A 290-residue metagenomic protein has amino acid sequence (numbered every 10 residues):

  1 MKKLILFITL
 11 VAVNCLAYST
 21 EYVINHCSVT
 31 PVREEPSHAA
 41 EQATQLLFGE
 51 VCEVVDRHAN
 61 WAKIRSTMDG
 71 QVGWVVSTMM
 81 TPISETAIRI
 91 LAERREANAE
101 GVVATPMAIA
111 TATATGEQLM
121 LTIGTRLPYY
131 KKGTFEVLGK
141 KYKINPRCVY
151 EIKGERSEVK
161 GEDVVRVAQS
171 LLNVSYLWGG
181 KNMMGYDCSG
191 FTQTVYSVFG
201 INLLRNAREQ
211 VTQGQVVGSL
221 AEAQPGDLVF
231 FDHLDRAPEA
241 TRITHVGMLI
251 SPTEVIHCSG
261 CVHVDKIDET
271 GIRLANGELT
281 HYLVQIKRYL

Functional and structural regions predicted by a protein language model:
M1-L4: Positively charged n-region of N-terminal signal peptides that target proteins for export
I8-A17: Hydrophobic h-region of N-terminal signal peptides that target proteins for export in Gram-negative bacteria
Y18-E21, S37, T44, F48-E53 (+5 more regions): Boundary regions of SH3-family modules and the immediately adjacent low-complexity/disordered segments in eukaryotic
I24, P82-I83, E151-E155, V217 (+2 more regions): Aromatic- and glycine-rich peptidoglycan recognition patches
E151-E155, S175-M183, R236: Second-shell loop/turn segments in exported
A168, G180-F199: Active-site nucleophilic cysteine motif
N202-D265, T270: ...with weaker cross-activation on analogous glycine-rich loops/strands in unrelated enzymes
